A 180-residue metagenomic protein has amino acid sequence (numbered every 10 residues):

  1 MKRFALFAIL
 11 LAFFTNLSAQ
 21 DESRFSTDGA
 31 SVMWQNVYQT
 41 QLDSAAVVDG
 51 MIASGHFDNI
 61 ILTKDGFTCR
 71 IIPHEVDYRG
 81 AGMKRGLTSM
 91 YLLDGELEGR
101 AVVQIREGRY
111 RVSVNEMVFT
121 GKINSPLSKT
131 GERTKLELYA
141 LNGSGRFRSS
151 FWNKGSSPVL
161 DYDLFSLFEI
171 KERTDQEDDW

Functional and structural regions predicted by a protein language model:
M1, A19-Q20: Absolute protein N-terminus
M1-F4, W180: Short, Lys/Arg-enriched, disordered terminal segments
F4-L17: Sec-dependent N-terminal signal peptides
Q20-W180: Ser/Thr-rich, low-complexity intrinsically disordered terminal regions
